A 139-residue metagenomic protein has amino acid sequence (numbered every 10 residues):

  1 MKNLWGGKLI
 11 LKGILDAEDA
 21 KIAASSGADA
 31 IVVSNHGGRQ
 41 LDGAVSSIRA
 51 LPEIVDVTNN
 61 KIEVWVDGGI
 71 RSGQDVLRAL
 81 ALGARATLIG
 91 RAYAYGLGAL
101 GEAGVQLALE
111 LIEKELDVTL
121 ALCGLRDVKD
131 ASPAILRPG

Functional and structural regions predicted by a protein language model:
K2-V66, G73-Y95: Alpha/beta enzyme core
E18, S26, V45-R49, R71-Q74 (+3 more regions): Conserved active-site and cofactor/substrate-binding residues in soluble primary-metabolism enzymes
Y93-A94, G101-G139: C-terminal extensions of enzymes
